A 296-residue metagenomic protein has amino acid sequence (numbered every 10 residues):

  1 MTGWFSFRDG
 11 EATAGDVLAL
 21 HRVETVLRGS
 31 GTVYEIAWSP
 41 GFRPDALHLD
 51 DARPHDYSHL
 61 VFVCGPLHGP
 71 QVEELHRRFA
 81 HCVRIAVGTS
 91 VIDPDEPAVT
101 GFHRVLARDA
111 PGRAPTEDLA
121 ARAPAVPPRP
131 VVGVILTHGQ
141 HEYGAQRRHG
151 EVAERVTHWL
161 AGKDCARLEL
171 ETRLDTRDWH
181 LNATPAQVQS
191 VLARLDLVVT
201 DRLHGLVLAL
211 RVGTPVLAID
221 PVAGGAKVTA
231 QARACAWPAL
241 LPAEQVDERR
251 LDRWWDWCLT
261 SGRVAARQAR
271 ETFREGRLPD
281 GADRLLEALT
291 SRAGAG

Functional and structural regions predicted by a protein language model:
M1-G296: Active-site anion-handling motifs in enzyme catalytic cores
